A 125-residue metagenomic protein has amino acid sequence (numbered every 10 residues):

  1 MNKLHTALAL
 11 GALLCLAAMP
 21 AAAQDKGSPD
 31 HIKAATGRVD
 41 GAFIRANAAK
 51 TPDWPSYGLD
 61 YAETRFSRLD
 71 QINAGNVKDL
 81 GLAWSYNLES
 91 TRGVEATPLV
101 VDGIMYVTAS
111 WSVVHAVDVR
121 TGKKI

Functional and structural regions predicted by a protein language model:
M1-A9: Bacterial N-terminal signal peptides that target proteins for export
A18-P20: N-terminal signal peptide c-region/cleavage motif recognized by signal peptidases
A23-R68: N-terminal pre-domain segments of enzymes
A34, R68-S90: A short helix->beta-strand "capping" segment at the edge of beta-propeller domains
W54-G58, G93-V113: Repeat-blade elements of multi-bladed beta-propeller folds
A83, K123-I125: A structural motif specific to WD40 beta-propellers
V119-T121: Short loop/turn segments that connect beta-strands within beta-propeller blades
